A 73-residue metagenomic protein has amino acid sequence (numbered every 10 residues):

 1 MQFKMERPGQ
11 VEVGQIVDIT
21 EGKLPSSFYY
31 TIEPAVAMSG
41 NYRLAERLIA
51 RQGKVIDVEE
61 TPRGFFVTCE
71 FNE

Functional and structural regions predicted by a protein language model:
M1-R7: Short alpha-helix capping/helix-loop boundary micro-motifs
G14-V17: Loop/turn positions that initiate beta-strands
L24-V36: Short, Lys/Arg- and Gly-enriched loop/turn segments at beta-strand edges
Y42-Q52: Short coil-to-beta-strand transition motifs
V58-G64: Short, conserved beta-turn/loop elements at beta-strand boundaries and strand-helix junctions
G64-E73: Short solvent-exposed strand/turn elements
